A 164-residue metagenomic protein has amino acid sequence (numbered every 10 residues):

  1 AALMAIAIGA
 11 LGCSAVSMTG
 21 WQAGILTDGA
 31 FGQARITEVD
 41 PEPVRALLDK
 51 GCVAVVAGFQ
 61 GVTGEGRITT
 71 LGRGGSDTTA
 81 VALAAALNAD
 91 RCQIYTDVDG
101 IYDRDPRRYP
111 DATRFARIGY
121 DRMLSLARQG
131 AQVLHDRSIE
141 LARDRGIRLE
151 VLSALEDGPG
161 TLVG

Functional and structural regions predicted by a protein language model:
A1-E140: Nucleotide/pyrophosphate-binding catalytic subdomain
A5, E150-V151: Structured, non-catalytic alpha/beta "coupling" segments that mediate domain-domain communication and provide generic
C13, I147-E150: Non-catalytic alpha-helical coupling and interface elements of nucleotide-dependent molecular machines and regulators
L48-D49, D144, E156: A generic structural signal for short, non-catalytic loop/turn and secondary-structure boundary residues
L141-D144, V151: Structural preference for solvent-exposed beta-strand-turn elements and adjacent flexible terminal/loop segments within
V151-G164: Terminal amphipathic helices with adjacent charged low-complexity linkers/tails
